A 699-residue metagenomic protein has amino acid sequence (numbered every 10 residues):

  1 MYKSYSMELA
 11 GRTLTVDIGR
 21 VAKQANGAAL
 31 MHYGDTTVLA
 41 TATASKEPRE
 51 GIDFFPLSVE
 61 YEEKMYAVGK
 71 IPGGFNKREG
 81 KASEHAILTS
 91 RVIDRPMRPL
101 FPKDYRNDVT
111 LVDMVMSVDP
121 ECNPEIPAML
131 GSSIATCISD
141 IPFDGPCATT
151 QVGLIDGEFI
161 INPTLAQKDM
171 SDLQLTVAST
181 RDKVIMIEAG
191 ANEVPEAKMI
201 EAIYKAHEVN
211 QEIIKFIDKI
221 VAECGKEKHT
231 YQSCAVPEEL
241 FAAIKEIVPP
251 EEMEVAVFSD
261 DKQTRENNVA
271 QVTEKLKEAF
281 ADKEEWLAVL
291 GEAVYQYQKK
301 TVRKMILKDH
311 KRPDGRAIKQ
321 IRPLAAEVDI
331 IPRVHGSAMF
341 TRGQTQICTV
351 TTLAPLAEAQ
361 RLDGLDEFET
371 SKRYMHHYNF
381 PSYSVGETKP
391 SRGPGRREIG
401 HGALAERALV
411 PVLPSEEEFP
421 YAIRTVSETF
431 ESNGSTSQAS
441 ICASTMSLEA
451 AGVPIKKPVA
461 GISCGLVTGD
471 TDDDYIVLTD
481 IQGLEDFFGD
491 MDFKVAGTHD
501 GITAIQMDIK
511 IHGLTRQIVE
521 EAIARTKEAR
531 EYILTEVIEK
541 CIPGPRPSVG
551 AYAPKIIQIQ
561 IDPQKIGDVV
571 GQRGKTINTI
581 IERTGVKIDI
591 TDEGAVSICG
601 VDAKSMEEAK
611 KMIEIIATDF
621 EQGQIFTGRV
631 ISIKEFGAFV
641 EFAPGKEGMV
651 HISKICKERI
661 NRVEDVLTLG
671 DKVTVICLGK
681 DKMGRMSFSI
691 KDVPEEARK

Functional and structural regions predicted by a protein language model:
M1-Q232: Long, basic N-terminal domains or extensions that often function in RNA/ssDNA interaction or organelle/cellular
M1-S45, H229-E369, P554-D568, T576 (+1 more regions): Extended amphipathic alpha-helical scaffolds
A25-V109, V115-S117, E121-C122, E188 (+4 more regions): Glycine-rich, flexible beta-strand/loop modules in the N-terminal catalytic cores of phosphate-handling
G27-A29, C122-I141, V328-T351, N433-V453 (+1 more regions): Conserved phosphate/anionic-ligand binding catalytic regions in large, soluble enzymes, centered on
K103-V109, D144-P146, I213-Y231, Q263 (+7 more regions): Flexible, glycine/charged-enriched surface loops at secondary-structure junctions
D140-V257, L448-P547: Mobile "lid/hinge" segments at catalytic clefts and subdomain interfaces of large enzymes
Y231-F241, Y532-I559, E607-T627: Long, charged amphipathic helices and adjacent flexible linkers at domain junctions
Y552-I556, P563-K699: Single-stranded RNA-binding regions, centering on S1/OB-family and related RNA-binding modules
